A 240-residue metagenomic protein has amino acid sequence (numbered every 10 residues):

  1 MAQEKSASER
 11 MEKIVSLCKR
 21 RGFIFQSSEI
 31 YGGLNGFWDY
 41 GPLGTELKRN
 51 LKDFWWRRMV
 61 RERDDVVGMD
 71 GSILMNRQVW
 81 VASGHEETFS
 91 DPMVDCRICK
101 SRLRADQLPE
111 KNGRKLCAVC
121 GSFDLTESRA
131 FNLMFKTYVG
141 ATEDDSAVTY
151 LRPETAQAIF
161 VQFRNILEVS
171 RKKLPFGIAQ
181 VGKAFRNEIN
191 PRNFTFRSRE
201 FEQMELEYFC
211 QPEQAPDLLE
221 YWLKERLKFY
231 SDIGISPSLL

Functional and structural regions predicted by a protein language model:
A2-L240: TRNA-recognition modules of translation machinery and tRNA-sensing kinases, especially anticodon-binding
